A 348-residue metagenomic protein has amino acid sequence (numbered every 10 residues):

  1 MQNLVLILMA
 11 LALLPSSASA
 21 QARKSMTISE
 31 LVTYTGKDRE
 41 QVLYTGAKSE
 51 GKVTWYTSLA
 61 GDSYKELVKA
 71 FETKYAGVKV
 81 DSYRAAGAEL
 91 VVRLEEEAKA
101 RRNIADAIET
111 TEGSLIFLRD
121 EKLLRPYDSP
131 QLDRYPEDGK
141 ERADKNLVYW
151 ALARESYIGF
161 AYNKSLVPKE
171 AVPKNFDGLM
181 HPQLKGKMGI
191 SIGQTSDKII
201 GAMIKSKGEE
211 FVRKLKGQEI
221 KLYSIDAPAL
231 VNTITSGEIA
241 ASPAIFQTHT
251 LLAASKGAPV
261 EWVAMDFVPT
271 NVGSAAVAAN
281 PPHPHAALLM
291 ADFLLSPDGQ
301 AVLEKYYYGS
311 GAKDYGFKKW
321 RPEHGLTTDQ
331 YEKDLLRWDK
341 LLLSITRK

Functional and structural regions predicted by a protein language model:
K37-T54, S58-K79, K305: Short, polar/charged alpha-helical segment
T54-K69, V80-A98, R102-E238: Extracytoplasmic ligand-binding site segments that recognize negatively charged/polar headgroups
L67, F211-L215, P282-L294, V302-L303: Short amphipathic alpha-helical coupling segments at ligand-binding clamshell hinges and other catalytic/signaling
S114-F117, A240-P259: A ligand-binding cleft/hinge motif common to bilobed small-molecule-binding domains
R125-D133, Y149-A151, A254-P269, A278-N280: Short beta-strand->loop
G159-L166, M203, N271-H283, V302-L303: A bilobed periplasmic-binding-protein/Venus flytrap-type ligand-binding module shared by bacterial periplasmic
L184-S191, T195, L294-F317: Periplasmic-binding protein-like
Y315-K348: Extracellular/periplasmic bilobal clamshell ligand-binding domains
